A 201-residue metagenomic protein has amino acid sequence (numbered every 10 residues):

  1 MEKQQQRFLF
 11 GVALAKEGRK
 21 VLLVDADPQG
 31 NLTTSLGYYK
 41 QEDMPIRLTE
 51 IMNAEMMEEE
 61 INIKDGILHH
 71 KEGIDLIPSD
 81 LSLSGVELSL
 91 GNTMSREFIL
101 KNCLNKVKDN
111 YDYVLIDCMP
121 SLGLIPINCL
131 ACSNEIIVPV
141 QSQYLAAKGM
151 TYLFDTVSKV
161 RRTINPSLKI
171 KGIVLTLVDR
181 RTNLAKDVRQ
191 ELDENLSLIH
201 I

Functional and structural regions predicted by a protein language model:
M1-I199: P-loop NTP-binding core
